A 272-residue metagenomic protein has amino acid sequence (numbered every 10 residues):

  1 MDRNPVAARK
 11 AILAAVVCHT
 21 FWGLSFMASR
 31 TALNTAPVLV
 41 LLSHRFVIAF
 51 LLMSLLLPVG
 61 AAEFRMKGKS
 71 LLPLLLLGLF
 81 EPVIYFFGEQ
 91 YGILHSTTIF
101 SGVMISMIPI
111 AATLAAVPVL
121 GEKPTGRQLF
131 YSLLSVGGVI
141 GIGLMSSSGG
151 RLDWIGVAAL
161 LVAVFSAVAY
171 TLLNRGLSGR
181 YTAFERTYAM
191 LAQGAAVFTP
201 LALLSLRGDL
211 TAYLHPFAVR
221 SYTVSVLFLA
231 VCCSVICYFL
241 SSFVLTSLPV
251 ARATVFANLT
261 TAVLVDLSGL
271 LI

Functional and structural regions predicted by a protein language model:
M1-N4, L13, L42-F46, G126 (+2 more regions): C-terminal-most transmembrane helix of multi-pass membrane proteins
M1-S43, G150-G176, P200: Glycine-/small-residue-enriched transmembrane alpha-helix faces in small-molecule transporters and effluxers
F21, S25-F26, S54-I105, G141 (+1 more regions): Specific transmembrane alpha-helical segments of multi-pass solute transporters/efflux pumps, especially DMT/EamA
G23, V47-L51, V136, V168 (+2 more regions): Small-residue-rich packing faces within the transmembrane alpha-helices of Major Facilitator Superfamily
M27-A36, L94, G143-D153, S205-S221 (+1 more regions): Membrane-interface helix termini and inter-helical loops of multi-pass transporters
L42-H44, F86, F100-M107, L172-A196 (+1 more regions): Helix-helix packing/entry segments at the starts of transmembrane helices
M53, A112-T113, P118, R151-L210 (+1 more regions): Transmembrane alpha-helical segments that form core, pore/gating elements of small-molecule transporters/exporters
M53, A115, P124-S146, G156 (+3 more regions): Hydrophobic transmembrane alpha-helices of multi-pass small-molecule transport proteins
